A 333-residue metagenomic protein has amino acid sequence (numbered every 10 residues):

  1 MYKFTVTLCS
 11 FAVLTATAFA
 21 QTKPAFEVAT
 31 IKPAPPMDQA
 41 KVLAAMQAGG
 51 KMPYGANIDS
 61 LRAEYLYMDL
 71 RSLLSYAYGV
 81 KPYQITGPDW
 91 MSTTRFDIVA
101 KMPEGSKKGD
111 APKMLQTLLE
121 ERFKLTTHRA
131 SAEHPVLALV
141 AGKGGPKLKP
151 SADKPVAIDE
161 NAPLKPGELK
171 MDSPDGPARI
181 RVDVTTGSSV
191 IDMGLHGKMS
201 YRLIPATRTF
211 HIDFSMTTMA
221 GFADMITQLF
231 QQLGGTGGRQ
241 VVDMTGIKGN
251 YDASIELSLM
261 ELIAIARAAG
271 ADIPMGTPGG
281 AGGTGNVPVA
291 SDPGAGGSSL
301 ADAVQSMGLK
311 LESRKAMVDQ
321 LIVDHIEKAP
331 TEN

Functional and structural regions predicted by a protein language model:
Y2-N333: Beta-strand-rich assembly/attachment modules of structural machines
